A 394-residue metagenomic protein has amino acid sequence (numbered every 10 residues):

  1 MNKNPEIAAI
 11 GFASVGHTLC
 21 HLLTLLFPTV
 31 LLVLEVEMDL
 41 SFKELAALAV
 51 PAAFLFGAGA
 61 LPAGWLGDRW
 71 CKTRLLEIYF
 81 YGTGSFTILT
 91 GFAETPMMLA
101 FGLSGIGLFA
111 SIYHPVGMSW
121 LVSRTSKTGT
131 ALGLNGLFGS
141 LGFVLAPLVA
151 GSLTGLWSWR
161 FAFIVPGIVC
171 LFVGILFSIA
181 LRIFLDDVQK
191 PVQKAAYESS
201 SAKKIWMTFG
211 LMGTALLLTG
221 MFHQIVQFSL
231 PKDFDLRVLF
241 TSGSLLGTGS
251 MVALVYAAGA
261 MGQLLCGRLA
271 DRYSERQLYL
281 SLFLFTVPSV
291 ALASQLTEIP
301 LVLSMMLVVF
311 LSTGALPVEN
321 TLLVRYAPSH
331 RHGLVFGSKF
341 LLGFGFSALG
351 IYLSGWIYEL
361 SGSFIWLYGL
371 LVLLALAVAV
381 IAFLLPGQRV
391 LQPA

Functional and structural regions predicted by a protein language model:
L25, A53-L61, F143-V144, Y256-L264 (+1 more regions): Residue-level signature of mid-helix packing/kink "hotspots" within the transmembrane helices of 12-pass Major
F27-P28, T208-A260: Extracytoplasmic gate region of multi-pass secondary transporters
D39, C71, F92-M97, S126 (+1 more regions): Helix-breaking motifs and short loop linkers at transmembrane-helix boundaries and internal kinks in secondary membrane
A58-P96, A270-Y273: Conserved MFS/SLC helix-loop-helix module at the cytosolic interface between two early adjacent transmembrane helices
G102-G139: Cytoplasmic helix-loop-helix junction between adjacent transmembrane helices in 12-TM secondary transporters
N135-L185: Helix-loop-helix hairpin linking two adjacent transmembrane segments in secondary transporters
Y273-L322: C-terminal transmembrane helical hairpin of 12-TM major facilitator-type secondary transporters
S329-S361: A late C-terminal transmembrane helix in Major Facilitator Superfamily
